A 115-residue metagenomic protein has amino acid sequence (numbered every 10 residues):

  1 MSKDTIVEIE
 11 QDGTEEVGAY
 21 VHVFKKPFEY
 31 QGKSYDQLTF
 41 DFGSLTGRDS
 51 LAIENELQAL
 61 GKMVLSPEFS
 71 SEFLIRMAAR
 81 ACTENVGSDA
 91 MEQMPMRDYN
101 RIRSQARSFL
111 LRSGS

Functional and structural regions predicted by a protein language model:
S2-S115: Short, surface-exposed, charged amphipathic helix/loop patches that serve as local interaction elements
